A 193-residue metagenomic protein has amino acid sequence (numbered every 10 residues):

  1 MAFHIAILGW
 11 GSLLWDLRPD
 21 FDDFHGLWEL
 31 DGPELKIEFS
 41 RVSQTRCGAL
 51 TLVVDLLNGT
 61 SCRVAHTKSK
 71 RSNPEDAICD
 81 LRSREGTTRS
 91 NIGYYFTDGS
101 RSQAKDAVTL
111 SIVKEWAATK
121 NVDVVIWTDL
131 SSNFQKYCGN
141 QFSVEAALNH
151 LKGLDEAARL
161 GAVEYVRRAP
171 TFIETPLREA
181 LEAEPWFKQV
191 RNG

Functional and structural regions predicted by a protein language model:
M1-G193: A glycine-rich, hydrophobic/aromatic-adjacent loop/helix-cap motif
